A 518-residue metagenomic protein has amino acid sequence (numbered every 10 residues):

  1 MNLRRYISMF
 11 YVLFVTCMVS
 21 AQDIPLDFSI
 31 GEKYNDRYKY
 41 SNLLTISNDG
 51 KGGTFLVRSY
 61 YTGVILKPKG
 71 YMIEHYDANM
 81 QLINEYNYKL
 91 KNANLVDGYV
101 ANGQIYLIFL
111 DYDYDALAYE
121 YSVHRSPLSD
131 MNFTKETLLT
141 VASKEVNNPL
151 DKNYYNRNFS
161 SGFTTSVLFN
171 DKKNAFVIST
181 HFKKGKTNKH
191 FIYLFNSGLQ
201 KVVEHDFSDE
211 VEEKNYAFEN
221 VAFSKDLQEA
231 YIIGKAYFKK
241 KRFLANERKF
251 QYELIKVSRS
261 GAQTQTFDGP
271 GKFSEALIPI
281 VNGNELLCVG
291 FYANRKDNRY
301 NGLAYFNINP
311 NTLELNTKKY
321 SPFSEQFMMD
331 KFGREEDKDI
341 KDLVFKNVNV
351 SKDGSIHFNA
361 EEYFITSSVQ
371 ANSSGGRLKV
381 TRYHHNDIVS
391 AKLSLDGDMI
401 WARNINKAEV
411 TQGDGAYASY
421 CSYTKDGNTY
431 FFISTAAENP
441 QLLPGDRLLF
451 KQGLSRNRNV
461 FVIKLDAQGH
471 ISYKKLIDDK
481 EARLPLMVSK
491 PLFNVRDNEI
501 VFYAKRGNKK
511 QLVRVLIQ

Functional and structural regions predicted by a protein language model:
M1-D27: Bacterial Sec-dependent N-terminal signal peptides
Q22-S41, N79-Q81, N147-F159, D330-F332: A short helix->beta-strand "capping" segment at the edge of beta-propeller domains
R37-K51, D97-G103, D111-Y114, K152-K173 (+5 more regions): Structural signature of eukaryotic scaffold interfaces centered on beta-propeller domains
S41-P149: Post-signal peptide N-terminal segment of secreted/secretory-pathway proteins
T45, K51-L66, G103-A116, K173-G185 (+8 more regions): Short beta-strand elements that form the blades of beta-propeller/WD-repeat-like and other beta-sheet-rich scaffold
G70-A78, E120-D130, K189-Q200, A245-G261 (+4 more regions): Beta-propeller blade signature
Y86-N87, N92, T264-L277, T317-I340 (+3 more regions): Conserved blade-ending motifs and adjacent loop-strand segments that build the rim/top face of beta-propeller domains
N220-A236, K240-A360: Long, internal scaffold/assembly segments composed of regular secondary structure
